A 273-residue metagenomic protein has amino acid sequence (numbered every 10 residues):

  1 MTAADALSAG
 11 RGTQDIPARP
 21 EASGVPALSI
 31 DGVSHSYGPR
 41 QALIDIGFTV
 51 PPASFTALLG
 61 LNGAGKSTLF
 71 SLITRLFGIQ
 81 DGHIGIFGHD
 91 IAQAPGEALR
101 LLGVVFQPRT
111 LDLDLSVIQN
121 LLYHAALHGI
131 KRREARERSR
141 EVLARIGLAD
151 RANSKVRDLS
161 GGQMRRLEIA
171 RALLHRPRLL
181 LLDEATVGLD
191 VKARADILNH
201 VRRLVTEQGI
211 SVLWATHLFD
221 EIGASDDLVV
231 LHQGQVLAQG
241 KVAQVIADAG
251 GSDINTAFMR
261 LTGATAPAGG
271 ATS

Functional and structural regions predicted by a protein language model:
G82-Q93, E97-A98: Conserved ABC transporter NBD signature motif
L122, A126, R133-R151: Conserved ABC ATPase "signature" region
K155-L159: Conserved ABC ATPase signature
R176: Conserved catalytic motifs of ABC-family nucleotide-binding domains
L180-D183: Catalytic Walker B motif of ABC-type/P-loop ATPase nucleotide-binding domains
A195-Q208: Helical segment within the ABC ATPase nucleotide-binding domain
